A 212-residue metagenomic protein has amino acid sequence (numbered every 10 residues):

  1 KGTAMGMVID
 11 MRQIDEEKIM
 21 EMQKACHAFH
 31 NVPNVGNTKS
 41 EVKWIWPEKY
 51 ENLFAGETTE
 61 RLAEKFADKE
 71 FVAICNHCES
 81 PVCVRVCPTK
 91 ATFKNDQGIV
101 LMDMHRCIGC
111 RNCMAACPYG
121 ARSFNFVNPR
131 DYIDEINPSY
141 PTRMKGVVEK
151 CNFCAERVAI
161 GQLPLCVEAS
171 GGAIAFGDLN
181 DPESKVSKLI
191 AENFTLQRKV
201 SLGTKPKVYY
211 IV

Functional and structural regions predicted by a protein language model:
K1-V212: Non-ligating segments of multi-cofactor redox enzymes
